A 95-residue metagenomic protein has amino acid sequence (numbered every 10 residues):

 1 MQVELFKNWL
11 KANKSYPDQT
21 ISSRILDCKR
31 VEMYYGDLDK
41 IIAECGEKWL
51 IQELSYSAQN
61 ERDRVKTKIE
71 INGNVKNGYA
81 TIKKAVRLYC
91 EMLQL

Functional and structural regions predicted by a protein language model:
Q2-T20, R24: Short terminal alpha-helical segments
Y16-Q94: Non-catalytic DNA-binding core/recognition domains of DNA-processing enzymes
